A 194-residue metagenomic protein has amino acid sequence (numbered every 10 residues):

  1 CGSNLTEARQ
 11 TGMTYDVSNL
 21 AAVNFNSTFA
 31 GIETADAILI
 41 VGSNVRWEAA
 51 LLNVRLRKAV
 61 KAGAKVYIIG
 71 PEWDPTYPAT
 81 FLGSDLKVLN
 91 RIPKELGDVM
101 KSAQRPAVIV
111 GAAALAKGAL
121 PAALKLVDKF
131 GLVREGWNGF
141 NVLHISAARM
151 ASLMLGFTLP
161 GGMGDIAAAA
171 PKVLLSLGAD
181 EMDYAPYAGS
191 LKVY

Functional and structural regions predicted by a protein language model:
C1-Y194: Catalytic alpha/large subunits of respiratory electron-transfer oxidoreductases, centered on bis-MGD molybdoenzymes
